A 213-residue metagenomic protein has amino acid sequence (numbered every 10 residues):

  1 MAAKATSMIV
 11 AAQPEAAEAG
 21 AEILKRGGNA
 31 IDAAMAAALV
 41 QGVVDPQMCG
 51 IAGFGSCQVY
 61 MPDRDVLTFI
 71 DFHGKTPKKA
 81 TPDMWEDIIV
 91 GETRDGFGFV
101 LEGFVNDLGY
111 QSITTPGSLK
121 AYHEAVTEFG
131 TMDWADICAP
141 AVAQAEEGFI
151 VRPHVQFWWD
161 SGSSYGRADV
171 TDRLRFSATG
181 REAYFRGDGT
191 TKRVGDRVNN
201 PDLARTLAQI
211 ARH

Functional and structural regions predicted by a protein language model:
M1-E18, E22, A30-I31, M35-H213: Noncatalytic scaffold domains of N-terminal-nucleophile
